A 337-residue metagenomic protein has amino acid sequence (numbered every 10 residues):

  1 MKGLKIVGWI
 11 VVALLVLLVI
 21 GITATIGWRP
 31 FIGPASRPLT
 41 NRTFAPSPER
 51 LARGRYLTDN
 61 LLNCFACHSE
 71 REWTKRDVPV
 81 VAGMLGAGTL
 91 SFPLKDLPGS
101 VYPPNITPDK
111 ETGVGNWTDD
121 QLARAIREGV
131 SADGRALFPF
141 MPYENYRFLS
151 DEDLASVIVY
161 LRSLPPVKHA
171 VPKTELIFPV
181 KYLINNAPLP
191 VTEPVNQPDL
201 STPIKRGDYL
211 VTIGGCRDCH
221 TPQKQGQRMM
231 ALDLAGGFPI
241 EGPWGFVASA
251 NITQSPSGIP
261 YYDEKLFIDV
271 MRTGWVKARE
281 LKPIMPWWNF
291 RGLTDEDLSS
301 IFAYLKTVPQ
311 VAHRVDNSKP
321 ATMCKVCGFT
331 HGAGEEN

Functional and structural regions predicted by a protein language model:
K2-A35: N-terminal type II signal-anchor transmembrane helix that functions as the membrane-insertion/stop-transfer segment
A35-D59, I184-T212: Electrostatic cytochrome c docking/interface patches
G54, L61-R71, L122, V157 (+4 more regions): The canonical Cys-X-X-Cys-His
Y56-S100: Extracytoplasmic/periplasmic/luminal assembly and interaction segments in envelope/secretory/respiratory proteins
C67-W73, R127, P142, R162-S163 (+3 more regions): Detector for the c-type heme attachment site
L85-Q121, E144-E152, D233-V270, W287-L298: Electron-transfer interface patches adjacent to heme c in soluble/periplasmic c-type cytochromes and di-/multiheme
T118-A132, N145-V171, D263-K277, W287-D316: C-terminal capping alpha-helices of c-type cytochrome domains
H169-V180, N317-P320: Extended, well-folded interaction surfaces typified by the phenylalanyl-tRNA synthetase beta subunit core
